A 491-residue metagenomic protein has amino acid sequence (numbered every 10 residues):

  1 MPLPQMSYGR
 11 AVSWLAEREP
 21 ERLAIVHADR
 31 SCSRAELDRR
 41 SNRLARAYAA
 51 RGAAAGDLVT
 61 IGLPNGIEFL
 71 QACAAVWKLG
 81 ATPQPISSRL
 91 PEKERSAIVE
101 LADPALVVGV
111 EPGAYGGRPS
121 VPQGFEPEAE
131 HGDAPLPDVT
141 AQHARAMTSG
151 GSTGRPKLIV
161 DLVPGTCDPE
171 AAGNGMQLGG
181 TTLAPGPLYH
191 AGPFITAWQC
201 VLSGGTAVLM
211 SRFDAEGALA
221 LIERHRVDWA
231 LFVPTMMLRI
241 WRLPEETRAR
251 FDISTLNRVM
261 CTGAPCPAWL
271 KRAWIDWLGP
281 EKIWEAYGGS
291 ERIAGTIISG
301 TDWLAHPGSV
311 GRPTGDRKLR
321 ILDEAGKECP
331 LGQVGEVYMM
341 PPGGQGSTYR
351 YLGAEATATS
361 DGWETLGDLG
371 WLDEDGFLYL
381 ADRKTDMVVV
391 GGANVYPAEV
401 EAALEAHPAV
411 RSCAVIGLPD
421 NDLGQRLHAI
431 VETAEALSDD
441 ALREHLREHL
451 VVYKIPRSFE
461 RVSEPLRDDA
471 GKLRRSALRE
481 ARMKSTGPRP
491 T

Functional and structural regions predicted by a protein language model:
L3-Q5, P20-E21, F125-E126, E130-T148 (+2 more regions): Conserved pre-ATP/AMP-binding loop-to-beta segment of ANL
E21-G52, T60-G66, P91, R95-S96: Conserved AMP-binding/adenylate-forming core of the ANL superfamily
S33-A35, A141-C167: Conserved AMP-binding A3 loop
R46, A230, G367-K454, L466 (+2 more regions): AMP-binding/adenylate-forming catalytic core of the ANL superfamily
C167-T181, Y189-W229, L243: Conserved AMP-binding/adenylation subdomain of ANL enzymes
L202, D228-W229, E245-H306, K318: Gly/Ser/Thr-rich phosphate-binding loop
P313-D316, K327-T359, A393-V395, L437: Conserved ATP/PPi-binding loop(s) of AMP-dependent carboxylate-activating enzymes
K318-Y338, W371-D375, E435-D439, L473-R474: Conserved beta-loop-beta connector loops within the AMP-binding
